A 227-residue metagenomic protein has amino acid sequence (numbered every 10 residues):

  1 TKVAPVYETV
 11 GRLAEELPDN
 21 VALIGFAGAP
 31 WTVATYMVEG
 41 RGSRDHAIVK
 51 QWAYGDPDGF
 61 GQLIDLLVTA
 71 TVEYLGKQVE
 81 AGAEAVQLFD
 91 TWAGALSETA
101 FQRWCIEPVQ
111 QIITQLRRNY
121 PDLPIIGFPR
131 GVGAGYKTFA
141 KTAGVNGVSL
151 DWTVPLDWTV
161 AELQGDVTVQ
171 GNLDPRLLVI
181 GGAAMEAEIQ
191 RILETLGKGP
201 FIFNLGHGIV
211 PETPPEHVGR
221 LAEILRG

Functional and structural regions predicted by a protein language model:
K2-G227: Active-site loop segments of alpha/beta catalytic cores
